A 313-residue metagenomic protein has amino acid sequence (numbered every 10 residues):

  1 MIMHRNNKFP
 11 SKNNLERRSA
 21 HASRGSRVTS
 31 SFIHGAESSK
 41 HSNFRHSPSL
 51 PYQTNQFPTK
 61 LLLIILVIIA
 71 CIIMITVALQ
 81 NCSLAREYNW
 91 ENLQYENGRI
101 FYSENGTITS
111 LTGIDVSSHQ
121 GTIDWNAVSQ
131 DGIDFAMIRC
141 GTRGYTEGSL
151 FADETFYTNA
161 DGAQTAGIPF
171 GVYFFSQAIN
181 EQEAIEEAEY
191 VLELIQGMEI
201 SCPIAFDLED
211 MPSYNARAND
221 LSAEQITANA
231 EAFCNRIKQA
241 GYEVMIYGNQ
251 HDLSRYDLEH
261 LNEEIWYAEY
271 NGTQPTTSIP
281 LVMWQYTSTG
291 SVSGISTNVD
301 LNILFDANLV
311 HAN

Functional and structural regions predicted by a protein language model:
M1-P51: N-terminal targeting leaders characterized by basic, low-complexity, disordered sequences that direct proteins
H4, W90-T122, N126, H260-N313: Functionally critical loop-and-helix segments that line ligand-binding/catalytic clefts of soluble enzyme domains
P48-I64: Short, low-complexity patches enriched in S/T/P/G
K60-N81: Hydrophobic membrane-insertion alpha-helices, especially the h-region of bacterial N-terminal signal peptides
I75-Q94: Sec-dependent signal peptide cleavage junction
G106-A232, K238-A240: Substrate-binding cleft of extracellular glycoside hydrolase catalytic domains
L192-P212, D257-P280: Structural recognition of alpha->loop->beta junctions
I237-S254: Aromatic-lined carbohydrate-recognition surfaces of secreted/lumenal glycan-active proteins
